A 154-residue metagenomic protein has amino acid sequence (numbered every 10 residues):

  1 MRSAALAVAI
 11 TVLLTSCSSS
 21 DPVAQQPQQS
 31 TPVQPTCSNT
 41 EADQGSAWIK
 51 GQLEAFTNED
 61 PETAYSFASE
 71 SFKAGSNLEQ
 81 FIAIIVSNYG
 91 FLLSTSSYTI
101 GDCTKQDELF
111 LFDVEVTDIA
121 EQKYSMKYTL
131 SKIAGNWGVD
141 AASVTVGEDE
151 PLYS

Functional and structural regions predicted by a protein language model:
M1-A5: Bacterial N-terminal signal peptides that target proteins for export
L6-I10: Hydrophobic helical h-region of N-terminal Sec-dependent signal peptides in bacterial secretory/periplasmic proteins
L13-S16: C-terminal motif of bacterial Sec signal peptides marking the signal peptidase cleavage site
S19-N58: Short, low-complexity N-terminal intrinsically disordered segments enriched in polar/charged residues
Q26-T31, S71-A74, Y128-S131: Charged, low-complexity, helix/coiled-coil-prone segments
C37-A47, T57, P61-L111: Short solvent-exposed beta->alpha transition segments
G51, F81, Y128-T129: Conserved short hydrophobic patches within well-ordered secondary structure
D102-S154: Exposed beta-sheet edge and beta->alpha loop/turn motif
